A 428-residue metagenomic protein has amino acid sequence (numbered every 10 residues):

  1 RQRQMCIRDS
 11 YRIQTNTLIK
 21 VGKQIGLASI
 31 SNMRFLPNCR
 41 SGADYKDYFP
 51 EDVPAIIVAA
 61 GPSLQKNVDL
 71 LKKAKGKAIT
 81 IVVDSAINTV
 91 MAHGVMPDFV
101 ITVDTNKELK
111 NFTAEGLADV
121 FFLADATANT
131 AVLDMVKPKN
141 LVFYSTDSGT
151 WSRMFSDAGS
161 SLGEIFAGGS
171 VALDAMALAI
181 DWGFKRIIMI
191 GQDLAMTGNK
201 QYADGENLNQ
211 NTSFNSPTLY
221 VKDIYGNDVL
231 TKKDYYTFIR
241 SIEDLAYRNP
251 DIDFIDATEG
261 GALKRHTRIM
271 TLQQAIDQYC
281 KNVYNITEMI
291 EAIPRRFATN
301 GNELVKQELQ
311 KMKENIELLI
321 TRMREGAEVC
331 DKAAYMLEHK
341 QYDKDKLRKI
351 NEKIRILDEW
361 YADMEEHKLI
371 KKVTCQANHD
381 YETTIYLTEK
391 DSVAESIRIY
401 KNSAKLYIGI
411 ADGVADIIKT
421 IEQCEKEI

Functional and structural regions predicted by a protein language model:
R3-I7: Short, small-residue-biased leader/transition segments that mark boundaries at the very start of proteins
Y48-I56: A short, charged/proline- and glycine-enriched loop that marks the coil->beta-strand transition at the N-terminal
L64-I79, V83-T146, T150-W151, E164-I165: Glycine-rich phosphate/ribose-binding loops and adjacent secondary-structure elements that form binding surfaces
A86-I87, G94-D104, A179-G205: Glycine-rich phosphate/pyrophosphate-binding loops and their adjacent beta-strand/loop elements at enzyme active sites
I101-K107, A114-D119, D204-Y220, Q274-V283: Acidic, Ser/Thr-rich peripheral helices and adjacent loops at domain boundaries
A131-L194: Active-site/ligand-binding-proximal alpha/beta "capping" segment
G169, F214-A262: Polyanion-binding loop/helix "lid" in catalytic or ligand-binding cores
R248-I428: Long, compositionally biased charged/polar accessory segments in the mid-to-C-terminal portions of proteins
